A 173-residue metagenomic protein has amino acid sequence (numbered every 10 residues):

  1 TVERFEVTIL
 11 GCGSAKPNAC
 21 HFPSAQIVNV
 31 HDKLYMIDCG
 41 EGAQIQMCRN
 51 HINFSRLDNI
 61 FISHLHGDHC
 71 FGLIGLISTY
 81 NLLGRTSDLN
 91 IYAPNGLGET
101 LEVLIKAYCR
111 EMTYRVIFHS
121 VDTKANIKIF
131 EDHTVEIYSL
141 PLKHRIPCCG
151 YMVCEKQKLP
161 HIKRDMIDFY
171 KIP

Functional and structural regions predicted by a protein language model:
V2-I52, D88, Y151-V153, P160: Conserved beta-strand hairpin/beta-sheet module of binuclear metal-dependent hydrolase folds, prominently
V7, V116-F118, I137: Generic structural signal for residues in well-ordered beta-strands
L10, K124-E131: Local beta-strand/beta-hairpin segments that build beta-sheet-rich folds
A19, F130-P173: Active-site-proximal loop/helix segment associated with metal-binding centers of metalloenzymes
E41-Y92, S120-D122: Active-site metal-binding motif and surrounding structural segment of the metallo-beta-lactamase
Q44, G67, L97-G98, H144-R145 (+1 more regions): Alpha-helix N-cap/helix-start and coil->helix boundary motif
I52-S55, Y114, H133-V135: Structured loop/turn residues at beta-strand edges in well-structured enzyme cores
R85-L89, P94-D122: Active-site neighborhood of divalent metal-dependent phosphoester bond hydrolases
